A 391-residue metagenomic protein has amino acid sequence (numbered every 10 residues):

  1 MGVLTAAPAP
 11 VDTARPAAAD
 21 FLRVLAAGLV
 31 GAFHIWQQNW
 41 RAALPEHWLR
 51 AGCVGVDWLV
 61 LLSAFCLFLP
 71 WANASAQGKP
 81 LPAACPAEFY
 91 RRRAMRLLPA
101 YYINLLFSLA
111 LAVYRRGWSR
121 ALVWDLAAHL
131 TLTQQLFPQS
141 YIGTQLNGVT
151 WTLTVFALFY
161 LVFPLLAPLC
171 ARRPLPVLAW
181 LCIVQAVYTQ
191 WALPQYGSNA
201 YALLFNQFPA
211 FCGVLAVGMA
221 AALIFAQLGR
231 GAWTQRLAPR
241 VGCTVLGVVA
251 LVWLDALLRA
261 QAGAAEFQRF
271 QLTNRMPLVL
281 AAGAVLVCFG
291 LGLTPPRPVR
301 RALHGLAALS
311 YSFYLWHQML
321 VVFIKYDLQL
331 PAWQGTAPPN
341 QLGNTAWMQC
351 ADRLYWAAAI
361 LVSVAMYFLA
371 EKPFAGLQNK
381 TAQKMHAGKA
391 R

Functional and structural regions predicted by a protein language model:
M1-L193, N199, F211, L309-S310 (+1 more regions): Membrane-cytosol interface segments of multi-pass membrane proteins, especially ER/Golgi lipid-handling enzymes
H47-R50, F205, R236-A238, R269-L272 (+1 more regions): Interfacial loop-to-helix junctions that mark the boundaries of transmembrane helices in multi-pass membrane
C53, F211, L215, M219 (+1 more regions): Alpha-helical transmembrane segments of multi-pass integral membrane proteins
N73-P80, L228, F289-P296: Cytoplasmic membrane-interface segments at the C-terminal ends of transmembrane helices
G117-W118, A167-L175, F225-A238, T294-L303: Membrane-interface helix-boundary motifs at transmembrane edges
L161, G218-G231: Internal transmembrane alpha-helix with an interfacial aromatic "cap," most often the third helix
L181-I183, Q235-L251: Signature aromatic-anchored transmembrane alpha helix within multi-pass, membrane-resident enzymes that catalyze glycan
